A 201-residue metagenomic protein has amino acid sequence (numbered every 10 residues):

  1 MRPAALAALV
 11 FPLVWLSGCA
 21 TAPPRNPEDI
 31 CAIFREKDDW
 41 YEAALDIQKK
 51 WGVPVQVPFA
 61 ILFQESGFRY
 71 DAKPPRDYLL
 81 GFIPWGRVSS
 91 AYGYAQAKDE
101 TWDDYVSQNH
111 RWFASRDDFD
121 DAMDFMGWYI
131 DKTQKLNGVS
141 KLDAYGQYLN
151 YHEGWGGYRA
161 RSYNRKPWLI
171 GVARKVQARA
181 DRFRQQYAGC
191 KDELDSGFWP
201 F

Functional and structural regions predicted by a protein language model:
M1-A8: Bacterial N-terminal signal peptides that target proteins for export
W15-G18: C-terminal motif of bacterial Sec signal peptides marking the signal peptidase cleavage site
A20-F201: Catalytic glycan-binding domains that act on GlcNAc-containing polysaccharides
